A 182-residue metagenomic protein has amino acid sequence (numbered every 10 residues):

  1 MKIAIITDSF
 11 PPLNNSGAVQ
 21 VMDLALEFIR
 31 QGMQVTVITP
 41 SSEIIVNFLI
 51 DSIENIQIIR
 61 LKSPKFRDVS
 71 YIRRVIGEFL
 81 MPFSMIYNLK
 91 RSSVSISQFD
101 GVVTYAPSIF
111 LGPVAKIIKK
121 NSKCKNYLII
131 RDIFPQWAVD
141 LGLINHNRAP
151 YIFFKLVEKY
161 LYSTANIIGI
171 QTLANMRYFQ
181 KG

Functional and structural regions predicted by a protein language model:
M1-K62: N-terminal subdomain of nucleotide-sugar transferases
I3, V102, I168: Receiver (REC) domain switch-region micro-motif
G17, P40, Y105, R131 (+1 more regions): Replace "coordinates the UDP/GDP/TDP-sugar" with "coordinates nucleotide-activated sugar donors
V37-S92, I96: A conserved catalytic-core segment of Leloir-type glycosyltransferases
R73-I76, G142-R148: Short glycine-enriched, charge-decorated loop/helix-capping segments at active-site entrances that position
P82-M85, L89, F99-C124, L128-R131 (+1 more regions): An aromatic- and histidine-rich active-site surface loop
P113, I117-N121, R148-I168: Membrane-proximal helix-turn-helix segments that form the acceptor-binding/catalytic region of lipid-linked
S163-T164, G169-G182: Helix-loop-beta element that forms the nucleotide-linked donor phosphate-binding surface in glycosyltransferases
